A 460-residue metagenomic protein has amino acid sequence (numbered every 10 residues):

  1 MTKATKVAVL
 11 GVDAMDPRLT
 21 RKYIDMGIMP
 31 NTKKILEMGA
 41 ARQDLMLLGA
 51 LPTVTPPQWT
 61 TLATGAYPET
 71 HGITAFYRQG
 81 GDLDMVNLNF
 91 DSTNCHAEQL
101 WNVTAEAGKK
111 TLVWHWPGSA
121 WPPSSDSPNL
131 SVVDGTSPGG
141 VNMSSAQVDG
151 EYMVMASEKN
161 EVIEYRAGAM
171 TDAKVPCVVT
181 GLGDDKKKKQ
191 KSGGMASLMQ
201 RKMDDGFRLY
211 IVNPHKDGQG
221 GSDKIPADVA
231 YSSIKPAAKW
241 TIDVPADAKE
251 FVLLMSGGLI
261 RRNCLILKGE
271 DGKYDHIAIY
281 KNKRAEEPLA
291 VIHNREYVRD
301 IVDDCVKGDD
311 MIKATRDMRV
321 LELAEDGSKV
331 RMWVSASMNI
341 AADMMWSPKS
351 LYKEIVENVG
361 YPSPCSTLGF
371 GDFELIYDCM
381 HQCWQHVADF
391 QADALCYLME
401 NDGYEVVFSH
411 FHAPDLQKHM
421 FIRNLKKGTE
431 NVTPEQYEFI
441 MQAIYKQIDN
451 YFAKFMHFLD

Functional and structural regions predicted by a protein language model:
K3-A8: Extreme N-terminal starter segment of soluble prokaryotic enzymes
V9-G11, D460: Generic enzyme active-site microenvironment
V12-D16: Short polar catalytic/cofactor-binding loops
R18-R21, L88-F90: Second-shell loop/turn segments in exported
T20-W59, G65-A66, L112: Short, structured active-site-proximal loop/turn typified by the sulfatase FGly-forming signature C/S-X-P-X-R
N31, Y445-D460: Metal-dependent active-site segment of extracytoplasmic phospho-/sulfohydrolases and closely related
A66-N431: His/Asp/Glu-rich, glycine-adjacent segments that coordinate divalent cations and/or stabilize oxyanion chemistry on
Y437-M441: Extracellular loop and loop/strand-boundary signature of outer-membrane beta-barrel proteins
